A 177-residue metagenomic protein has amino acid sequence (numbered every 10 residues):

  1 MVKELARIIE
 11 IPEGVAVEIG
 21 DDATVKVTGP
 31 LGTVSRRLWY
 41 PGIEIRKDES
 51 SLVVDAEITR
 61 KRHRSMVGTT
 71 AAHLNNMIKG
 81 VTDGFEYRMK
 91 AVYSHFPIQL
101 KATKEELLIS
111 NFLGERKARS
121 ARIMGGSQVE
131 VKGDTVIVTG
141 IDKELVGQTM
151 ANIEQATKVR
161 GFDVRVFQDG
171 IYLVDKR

Functional and structural regions predicted by a protein language model:
M1-R177: Ribosome-associated RNA-binding proteins
